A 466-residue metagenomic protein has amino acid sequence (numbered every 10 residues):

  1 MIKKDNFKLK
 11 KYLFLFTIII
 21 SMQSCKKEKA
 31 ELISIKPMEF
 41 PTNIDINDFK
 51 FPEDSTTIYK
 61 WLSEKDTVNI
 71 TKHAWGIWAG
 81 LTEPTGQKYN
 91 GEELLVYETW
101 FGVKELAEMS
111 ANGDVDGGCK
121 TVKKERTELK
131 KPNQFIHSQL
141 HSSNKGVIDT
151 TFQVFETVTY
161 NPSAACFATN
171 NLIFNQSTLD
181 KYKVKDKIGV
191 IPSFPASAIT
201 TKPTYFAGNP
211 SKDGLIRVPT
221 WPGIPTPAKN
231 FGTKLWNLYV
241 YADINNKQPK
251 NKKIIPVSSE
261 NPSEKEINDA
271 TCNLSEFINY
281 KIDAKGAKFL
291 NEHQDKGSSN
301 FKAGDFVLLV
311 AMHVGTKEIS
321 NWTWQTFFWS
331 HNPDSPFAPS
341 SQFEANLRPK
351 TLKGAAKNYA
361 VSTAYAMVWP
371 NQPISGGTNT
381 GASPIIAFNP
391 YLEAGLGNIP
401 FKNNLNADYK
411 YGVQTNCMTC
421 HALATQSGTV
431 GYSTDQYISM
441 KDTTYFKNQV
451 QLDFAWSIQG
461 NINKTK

Functional and structural regions predicted by a protein language model:
M1-L9: N-terminal secretory signal peptides that target proteins for export/translocation
K10-T17: Sec-dependent signal peptide hydrophobic core
I18-I19, G113: Short, linear, compositionally biased motifs with a strong N-terminal bias
S21-S24: C-terminal motif of bacterial Sec signal peptides marking the signal peptidase cleavage site
E28-T419, A424-K466: Conserved small-residue
